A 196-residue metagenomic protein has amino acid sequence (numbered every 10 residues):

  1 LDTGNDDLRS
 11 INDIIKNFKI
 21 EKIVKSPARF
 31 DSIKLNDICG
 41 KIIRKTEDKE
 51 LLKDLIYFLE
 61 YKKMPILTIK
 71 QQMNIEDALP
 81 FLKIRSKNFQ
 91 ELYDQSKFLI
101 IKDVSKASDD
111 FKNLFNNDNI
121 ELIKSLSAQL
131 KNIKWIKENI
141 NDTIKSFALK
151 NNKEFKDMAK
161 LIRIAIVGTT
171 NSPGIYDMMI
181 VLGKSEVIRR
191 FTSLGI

Functional and structural regions predicted by a protein language model:
L1-K63: A conserved active-site cap/scaffold subdomain adjacent to cofactor or substrate pockets
D7, A28, D48, T68 (+2 more regions): Alpha-helix N-cap/helix-initiation sites
N12, S32-N36, E76, P80 (+3 more regions): Non-catalytic, well-ordered alpha-helical scaffold segments
K16-I23, K62, K106-F111, L149-N152 (+1 more regions): Short, mixed-charge aromatic SLiMs
N17, D37-K41, P80-K87, K160-V167: Short, hydrophobic/amphipathic alpha-helical patches that form generic packing surfaces within helical domains
K25-D31, I69-A78, L149-D157, T170: Structural motif
D48-N151: Small-residue-rich helix-loop
W135-I196: Charged substrate- and nucleic-acid-binding regions of tRNA-handling and nucleotidyl-transfer enzymes, centered on
